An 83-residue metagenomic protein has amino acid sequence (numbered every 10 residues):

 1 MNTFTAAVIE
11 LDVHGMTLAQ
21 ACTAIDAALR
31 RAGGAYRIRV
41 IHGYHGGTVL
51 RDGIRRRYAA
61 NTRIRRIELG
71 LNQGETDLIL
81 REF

Functional and structural regions predicted by a protein language model:
M1-F83: Long, charged, low-complexity intrinsically disordered regions
